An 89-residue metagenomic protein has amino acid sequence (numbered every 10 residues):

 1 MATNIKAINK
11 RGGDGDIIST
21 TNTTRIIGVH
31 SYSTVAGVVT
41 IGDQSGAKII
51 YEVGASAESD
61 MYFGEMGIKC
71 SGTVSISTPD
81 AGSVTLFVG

Functional and structural regions predicted by a protein language model:
M1-T23, T78-G89: C-terminal interaction-tip segments
K10-D43: Beta-rich globular "head" domains
K10-G13, I18-T20, Y51-V53, M66-C70: Generic detection of short hydrophobic beta-strand segments and adjacent strand-loop junctions
I27-V29, G67-D80: Noncatalytic modules at the cell exterior or secretory-pathway interfaces, chiefly beta-strand-rich lectin/adhesion
V35-E52, T85-G89: Short, surface-exposed beta-strand/strand-loop-strand elements in extracellular ectodomains
V53-S59: Short proline/glycine- and polar residue-rich coil/turn motifs
S59-G67: Exposed aromatic-hydrophobic patches
